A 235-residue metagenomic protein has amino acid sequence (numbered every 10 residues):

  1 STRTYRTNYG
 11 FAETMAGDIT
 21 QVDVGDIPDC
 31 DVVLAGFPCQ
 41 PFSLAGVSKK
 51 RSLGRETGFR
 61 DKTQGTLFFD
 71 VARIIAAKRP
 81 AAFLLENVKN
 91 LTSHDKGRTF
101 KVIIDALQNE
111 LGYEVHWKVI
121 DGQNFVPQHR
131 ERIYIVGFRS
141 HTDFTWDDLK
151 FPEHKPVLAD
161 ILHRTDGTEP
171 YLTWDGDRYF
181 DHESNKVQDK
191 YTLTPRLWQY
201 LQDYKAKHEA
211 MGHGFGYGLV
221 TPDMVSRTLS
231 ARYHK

Functional and structural regions predicted by a protein language model:
S1-Q21: SAM cofactor-binding core of SAM-dependent methyltransferases, primarily the Rossmann-like beta-alpha-beta module
V22-V32, F42-H234: Class I S-adenosyl-L-methionine
F37-P38: Short glycine-/small-residue-rich Rossmann-like dinucleotide-binding loops
